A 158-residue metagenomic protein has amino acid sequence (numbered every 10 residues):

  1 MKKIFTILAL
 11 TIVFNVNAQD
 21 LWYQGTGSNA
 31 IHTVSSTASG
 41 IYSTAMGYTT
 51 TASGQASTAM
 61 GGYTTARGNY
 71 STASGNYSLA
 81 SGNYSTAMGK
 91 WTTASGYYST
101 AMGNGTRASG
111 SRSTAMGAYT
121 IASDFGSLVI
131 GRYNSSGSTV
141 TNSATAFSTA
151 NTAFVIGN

Functional and structural regions predicted by a protein language model:
M1-L21: Bacterial Sec-dependent N-terminal signal peptides
Q19-N158: Periodic small-residue-enriched repeat registers in elongated scaffold domains
